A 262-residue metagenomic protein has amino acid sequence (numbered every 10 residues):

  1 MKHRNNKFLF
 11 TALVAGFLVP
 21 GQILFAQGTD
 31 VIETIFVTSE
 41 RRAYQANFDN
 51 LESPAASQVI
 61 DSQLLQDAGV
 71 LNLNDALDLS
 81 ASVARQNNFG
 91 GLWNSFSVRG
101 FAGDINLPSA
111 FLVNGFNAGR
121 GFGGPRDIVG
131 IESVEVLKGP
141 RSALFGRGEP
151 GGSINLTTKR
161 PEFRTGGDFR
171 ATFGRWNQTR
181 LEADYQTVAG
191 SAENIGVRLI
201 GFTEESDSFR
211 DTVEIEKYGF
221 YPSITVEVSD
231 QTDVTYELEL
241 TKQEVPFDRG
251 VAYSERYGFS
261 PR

Functional and structural regions predicted by a protein language model:
M1-G28: Cleavable N-terminal targeting peptides that direct proteins into the secretory/outer-membrane pathway or into
V31-R164: Acidic, small-polar-rich N-terminal luminal/periplasmic segments of exported/outer-membrane proteins
I35, F96, I195-V197, V234: Conserved beta-strand core positions
S97-G100, R210-D211, F247-D248: Short secondary-structure transition/capping segments
L107, R120, V129-E132, A143-F220 (+1 more regions): Outer-membrane beta-barrel translocator/receptor signature
E204-S208, Y221-E227, Q231-R262: Acidic/polar loop-and-plug regions of large Gram-negative outer-membrane beta-barrel proteins
